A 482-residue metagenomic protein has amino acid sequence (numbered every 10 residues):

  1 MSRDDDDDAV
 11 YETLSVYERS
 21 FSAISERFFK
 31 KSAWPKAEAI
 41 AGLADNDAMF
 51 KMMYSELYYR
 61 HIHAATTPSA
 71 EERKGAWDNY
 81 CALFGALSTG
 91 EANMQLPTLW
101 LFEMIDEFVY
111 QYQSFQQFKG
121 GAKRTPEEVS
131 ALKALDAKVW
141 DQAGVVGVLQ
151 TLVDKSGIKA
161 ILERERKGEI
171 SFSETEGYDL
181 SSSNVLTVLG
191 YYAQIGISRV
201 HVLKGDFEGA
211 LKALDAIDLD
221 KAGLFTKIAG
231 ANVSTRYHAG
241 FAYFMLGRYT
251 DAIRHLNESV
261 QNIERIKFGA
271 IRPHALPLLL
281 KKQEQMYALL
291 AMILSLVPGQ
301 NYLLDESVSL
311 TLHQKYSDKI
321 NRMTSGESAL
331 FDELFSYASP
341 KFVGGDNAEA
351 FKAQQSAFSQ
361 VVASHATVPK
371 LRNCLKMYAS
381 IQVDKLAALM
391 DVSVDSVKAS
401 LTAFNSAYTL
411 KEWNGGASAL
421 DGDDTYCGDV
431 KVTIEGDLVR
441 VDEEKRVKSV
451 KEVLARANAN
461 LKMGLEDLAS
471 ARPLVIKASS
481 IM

Functional and structural regions predicted by a protein language model:
M1-M482: Extended alpha-helical scaffold regions
